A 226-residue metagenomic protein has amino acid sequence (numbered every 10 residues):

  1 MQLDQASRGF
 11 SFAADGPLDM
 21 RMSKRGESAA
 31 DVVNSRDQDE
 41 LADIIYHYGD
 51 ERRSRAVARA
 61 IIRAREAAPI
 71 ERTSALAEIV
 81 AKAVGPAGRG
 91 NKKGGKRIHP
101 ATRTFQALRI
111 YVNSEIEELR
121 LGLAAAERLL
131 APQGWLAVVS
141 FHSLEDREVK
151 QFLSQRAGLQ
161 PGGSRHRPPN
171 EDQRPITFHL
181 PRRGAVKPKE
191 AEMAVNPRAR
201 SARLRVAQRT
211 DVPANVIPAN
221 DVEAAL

Functional and structural regions predicted by a protein language model:
M1-L226: S-adenosyl-L-methionine-dependent methyltransferase catalytic core, i.e., the SAM/SAH-binding region
